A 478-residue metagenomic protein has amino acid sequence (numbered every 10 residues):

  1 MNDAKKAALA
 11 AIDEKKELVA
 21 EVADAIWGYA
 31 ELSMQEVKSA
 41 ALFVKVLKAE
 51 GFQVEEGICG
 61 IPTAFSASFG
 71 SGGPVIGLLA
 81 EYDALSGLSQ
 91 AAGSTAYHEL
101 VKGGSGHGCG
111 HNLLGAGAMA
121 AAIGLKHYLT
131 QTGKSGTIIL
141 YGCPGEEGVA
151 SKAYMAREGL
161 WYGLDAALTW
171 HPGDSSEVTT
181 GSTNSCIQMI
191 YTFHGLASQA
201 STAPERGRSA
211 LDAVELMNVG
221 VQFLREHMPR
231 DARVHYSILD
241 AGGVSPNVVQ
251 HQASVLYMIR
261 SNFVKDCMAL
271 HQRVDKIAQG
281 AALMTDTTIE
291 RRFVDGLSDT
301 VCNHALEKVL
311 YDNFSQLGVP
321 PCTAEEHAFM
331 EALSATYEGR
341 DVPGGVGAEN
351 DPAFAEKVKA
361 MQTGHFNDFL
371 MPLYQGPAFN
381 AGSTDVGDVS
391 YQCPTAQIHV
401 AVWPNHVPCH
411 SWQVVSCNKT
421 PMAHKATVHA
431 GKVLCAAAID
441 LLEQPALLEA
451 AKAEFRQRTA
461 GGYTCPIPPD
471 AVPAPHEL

Functional and structural regions predicted by a protein language model:
N2-D3, E21-A25, Y97-G104, F193-S201 (+3 more regions): A short small-residue
N2-H107, N112, A116-T137: Acidic/His- and Gly-rich active-site-bordering loop/insert found across diverse amide/peptide-bond hydrolases
A4, K15-V22, Q35-V46, P74 (+21 more regions): General structural feature for long, well-ordered alpha-helical segments within catalytic domains of soluble enzymes
I26, A67, L78, H111 (+8 more regions): Divalent metal-coordination and catalytic microenvironments
E31-L32, Y141-G145, V294-D299: Conserved short loop/turn motifs at secondary-structure junctions
T63, L85-G87, G93-G106, N112-L113 (+3 more regions): Histidine/acidic-residue-rich, glycine-tolerant segments that coordinate divalent metal ions
G77-L79, H194, I398-A401: Non-cysteine beta-strand/loop elements that form the S-adenosyl-L-methionine
E215-L478: Metal-dependent amide/peptide-bond hydrolase catalytic core, centered on the "pita-bread" metallohydrolase fold
